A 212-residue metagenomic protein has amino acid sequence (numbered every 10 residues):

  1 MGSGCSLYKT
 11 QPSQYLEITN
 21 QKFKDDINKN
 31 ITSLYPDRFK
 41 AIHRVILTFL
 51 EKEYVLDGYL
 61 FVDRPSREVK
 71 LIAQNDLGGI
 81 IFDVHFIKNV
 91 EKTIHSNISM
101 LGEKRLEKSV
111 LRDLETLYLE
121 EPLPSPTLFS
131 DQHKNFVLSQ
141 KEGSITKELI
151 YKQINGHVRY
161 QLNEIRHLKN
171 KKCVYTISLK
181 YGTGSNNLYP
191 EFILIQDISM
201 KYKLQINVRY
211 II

Functional and structural regions predicted by a protein language model:
G4-L56, R67, S99, E103: N-terminal leader/targeting segments and the immediate start of mature chains
Y35-I94: N-terminal mature ectodomain segment of secretory-pathway/periplasmic proteins
A73-L77, F86-V90, S96-M100, R166 (+2 more regions): A mature extracytoplasmic/lumenal domain signature
D76-I80, M100-L101, S144-K147, L168-K169: Short, surface-exposed beta-strand-loop junctions and turns on beta-sheet-rich folds
I80-H85, K104-K108, K172-T176, K203-I206: A short, polar/proline- and glycine-enriched secondary-structure boundary/capping micro-motif
E91-S125: Acidic/charged, solvent-exposed loop-and-adjacent secondary-structure segments enriched in E/D, K/R, S/T, and G/P
D131-I212: Gly/Pro-enriched, hydrophobic low-complexity segments that function as extracytoplasmic propeptides/linkers
